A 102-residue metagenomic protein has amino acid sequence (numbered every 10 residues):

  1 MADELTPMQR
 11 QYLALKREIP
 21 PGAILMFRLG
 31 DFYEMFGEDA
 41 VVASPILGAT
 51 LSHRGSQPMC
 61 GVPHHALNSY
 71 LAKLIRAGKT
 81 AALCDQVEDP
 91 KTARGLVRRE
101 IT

Functional and structural regions predicted by a protein language model:
M1-T102: Basic, polar low-complexity surface loops/patches
